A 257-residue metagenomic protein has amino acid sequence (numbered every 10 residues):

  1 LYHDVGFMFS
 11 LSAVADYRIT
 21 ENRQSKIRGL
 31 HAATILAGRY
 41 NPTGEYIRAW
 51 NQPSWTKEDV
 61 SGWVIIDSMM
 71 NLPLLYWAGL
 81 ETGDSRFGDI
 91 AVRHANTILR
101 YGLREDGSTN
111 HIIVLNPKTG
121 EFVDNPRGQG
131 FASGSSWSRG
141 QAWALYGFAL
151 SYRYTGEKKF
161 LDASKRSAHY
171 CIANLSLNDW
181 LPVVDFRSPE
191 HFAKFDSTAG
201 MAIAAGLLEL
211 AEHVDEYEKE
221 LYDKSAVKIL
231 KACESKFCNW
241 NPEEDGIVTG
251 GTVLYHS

Functional and structural regions predicted by a protein language model:
L1-S257: Glycan-recognition and catalytic cores of secretory/periplasmic carbohydrate-active enzymes
